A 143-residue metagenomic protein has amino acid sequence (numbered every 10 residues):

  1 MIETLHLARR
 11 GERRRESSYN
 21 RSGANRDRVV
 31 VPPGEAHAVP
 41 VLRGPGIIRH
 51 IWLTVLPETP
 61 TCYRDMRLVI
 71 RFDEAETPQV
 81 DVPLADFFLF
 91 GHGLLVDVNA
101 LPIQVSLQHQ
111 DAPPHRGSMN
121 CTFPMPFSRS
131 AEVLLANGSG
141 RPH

Functional and structural regions predicted by a protein language model:
M1-H143: Beta-strand-centric surfaces of beta-sandwich/beta-rich domains
